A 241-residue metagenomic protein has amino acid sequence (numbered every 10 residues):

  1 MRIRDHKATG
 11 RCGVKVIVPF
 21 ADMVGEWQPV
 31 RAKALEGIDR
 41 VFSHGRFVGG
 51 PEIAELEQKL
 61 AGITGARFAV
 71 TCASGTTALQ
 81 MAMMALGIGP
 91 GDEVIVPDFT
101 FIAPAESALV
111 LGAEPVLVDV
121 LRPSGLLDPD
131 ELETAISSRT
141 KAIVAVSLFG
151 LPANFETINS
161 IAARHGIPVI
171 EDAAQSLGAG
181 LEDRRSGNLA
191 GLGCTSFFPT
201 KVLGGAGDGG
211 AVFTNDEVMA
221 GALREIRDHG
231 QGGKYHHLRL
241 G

Functional and structural regions predicted by a protein language model:
R2-R46, P51: N-terminal "arm"/small-domain region of PLP-dependent enzymes with the aminotransferase-like
C12, S176-E182, L189-G241: Active-site region of PLP-dependent enzymes
H44-E93, E106-L111, L117-D119, R184: Phosphate-binding glycine-rich loop
Q58, E156-N159, R184, D208: Active-site phosphate/pyrophosphate- and oxyanion-stabilizing loops and adjacent acidic/basic residues in soluble
M84-A173, G180: PLP-dependent aminotransferase-like
